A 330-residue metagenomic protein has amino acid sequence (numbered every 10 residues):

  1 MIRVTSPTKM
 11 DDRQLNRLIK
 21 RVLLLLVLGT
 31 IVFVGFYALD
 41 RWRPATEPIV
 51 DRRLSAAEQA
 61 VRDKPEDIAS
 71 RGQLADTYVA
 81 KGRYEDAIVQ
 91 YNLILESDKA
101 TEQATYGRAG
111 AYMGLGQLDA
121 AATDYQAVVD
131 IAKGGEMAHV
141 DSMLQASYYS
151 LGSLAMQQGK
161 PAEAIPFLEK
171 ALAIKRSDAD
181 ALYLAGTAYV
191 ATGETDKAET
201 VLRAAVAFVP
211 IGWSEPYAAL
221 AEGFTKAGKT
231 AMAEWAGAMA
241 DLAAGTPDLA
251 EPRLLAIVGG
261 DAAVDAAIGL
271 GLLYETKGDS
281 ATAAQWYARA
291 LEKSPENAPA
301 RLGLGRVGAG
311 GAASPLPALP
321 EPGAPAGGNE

Functional and structural regions predicted by a protein language model:
I2-Q73, T77-N92, E96, T123 (+1 more regions): N-terminal leader/linker segments that initiate helical-solenoid repeat arrays
Q59-K64, D130-M143, S214, A221-T225: Flexible helix-coil transition and linker loops at the boundaries of alpha-helical arrays
P65, K99, K133, S142 (+6 more regions): Short coil turns that delineate tetratricopeptide repeat
S70, A104, M137-V140, S147 (+6 more regions): TPR alpha-solenoid repeat register
Q73, G107, M143-A146, S150 (+5 more regions): Canonical tetratricopeptide repeat
A80, G114, I131, S150 (+6 more regions): Register position in tetratricopeptide repeats
